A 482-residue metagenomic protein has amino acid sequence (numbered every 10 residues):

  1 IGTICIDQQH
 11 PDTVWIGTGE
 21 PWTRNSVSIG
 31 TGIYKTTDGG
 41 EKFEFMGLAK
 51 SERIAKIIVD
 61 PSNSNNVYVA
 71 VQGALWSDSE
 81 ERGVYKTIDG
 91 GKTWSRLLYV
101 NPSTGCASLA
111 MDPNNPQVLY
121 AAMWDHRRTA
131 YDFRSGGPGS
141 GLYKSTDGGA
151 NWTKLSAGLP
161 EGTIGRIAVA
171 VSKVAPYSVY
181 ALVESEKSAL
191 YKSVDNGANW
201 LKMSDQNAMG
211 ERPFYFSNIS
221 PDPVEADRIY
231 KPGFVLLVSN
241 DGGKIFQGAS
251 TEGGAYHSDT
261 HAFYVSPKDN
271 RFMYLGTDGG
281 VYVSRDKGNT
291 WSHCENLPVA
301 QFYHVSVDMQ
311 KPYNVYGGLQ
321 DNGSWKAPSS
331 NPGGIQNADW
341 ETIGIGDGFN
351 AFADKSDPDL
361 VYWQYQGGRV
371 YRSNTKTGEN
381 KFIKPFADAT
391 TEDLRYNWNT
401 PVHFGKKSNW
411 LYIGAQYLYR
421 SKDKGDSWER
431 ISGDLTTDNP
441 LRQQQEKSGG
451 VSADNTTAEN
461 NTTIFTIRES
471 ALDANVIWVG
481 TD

Functional and structural regions predicted by a protein language model:
I1-D482: Beta-propeller blade termini and top-face loops
